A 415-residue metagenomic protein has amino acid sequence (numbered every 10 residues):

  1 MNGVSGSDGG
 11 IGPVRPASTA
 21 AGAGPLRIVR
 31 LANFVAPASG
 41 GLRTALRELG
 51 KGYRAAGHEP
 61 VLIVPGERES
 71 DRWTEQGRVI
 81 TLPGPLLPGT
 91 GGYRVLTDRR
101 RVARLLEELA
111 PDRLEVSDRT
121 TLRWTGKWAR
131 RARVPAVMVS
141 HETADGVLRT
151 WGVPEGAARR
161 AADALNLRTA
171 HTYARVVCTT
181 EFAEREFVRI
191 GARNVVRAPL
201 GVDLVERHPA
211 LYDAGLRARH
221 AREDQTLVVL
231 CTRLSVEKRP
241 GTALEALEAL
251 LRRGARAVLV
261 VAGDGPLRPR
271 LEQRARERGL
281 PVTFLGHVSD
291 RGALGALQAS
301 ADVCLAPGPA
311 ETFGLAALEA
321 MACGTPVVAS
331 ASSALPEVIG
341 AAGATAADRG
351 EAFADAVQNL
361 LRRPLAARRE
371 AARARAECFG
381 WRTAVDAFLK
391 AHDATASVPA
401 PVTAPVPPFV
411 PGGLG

Functional and structural regions predicted by a protein language model:
A56, A366-D393: A charged, aromatic-enriched C-terminal amphipathic alpha-helix characteristic of glycosyltransferases across folds
V64, I80-P83, R159, D163-Y212 (+1 more regions): Donor nucleotide-sugar binding/catalytic pocket of nucleotide-sugar-dependent glycosyltransferases
L211, L216-R217, A221-E248: Conserved donor-binding/catalytic core segment of Leloir-type glycosyltransferases
P269-V288: Nucleotide-activated donor-binding/catalytic signature segment of Leloir-type glycosyltransferases, i.e., the conserved
H287, G295-A301: Short alpha-helical donor nucleotide-sugar binding micro-motif in glycosyltransferases
P309: Aromatic "clamp/platform" in nucleotide-sugar-dependent glycosyltransferases that forms part of the donor/acceptor
P326-A329: Short hydrophobic beta-strand element within catalytic cores of glycosyltransferases and related nucleotide-activated
G340-E351, Q358-L365: Conserved acidic donor-binding segment of nucleotide-sugar-dependent glycosyltransferases
